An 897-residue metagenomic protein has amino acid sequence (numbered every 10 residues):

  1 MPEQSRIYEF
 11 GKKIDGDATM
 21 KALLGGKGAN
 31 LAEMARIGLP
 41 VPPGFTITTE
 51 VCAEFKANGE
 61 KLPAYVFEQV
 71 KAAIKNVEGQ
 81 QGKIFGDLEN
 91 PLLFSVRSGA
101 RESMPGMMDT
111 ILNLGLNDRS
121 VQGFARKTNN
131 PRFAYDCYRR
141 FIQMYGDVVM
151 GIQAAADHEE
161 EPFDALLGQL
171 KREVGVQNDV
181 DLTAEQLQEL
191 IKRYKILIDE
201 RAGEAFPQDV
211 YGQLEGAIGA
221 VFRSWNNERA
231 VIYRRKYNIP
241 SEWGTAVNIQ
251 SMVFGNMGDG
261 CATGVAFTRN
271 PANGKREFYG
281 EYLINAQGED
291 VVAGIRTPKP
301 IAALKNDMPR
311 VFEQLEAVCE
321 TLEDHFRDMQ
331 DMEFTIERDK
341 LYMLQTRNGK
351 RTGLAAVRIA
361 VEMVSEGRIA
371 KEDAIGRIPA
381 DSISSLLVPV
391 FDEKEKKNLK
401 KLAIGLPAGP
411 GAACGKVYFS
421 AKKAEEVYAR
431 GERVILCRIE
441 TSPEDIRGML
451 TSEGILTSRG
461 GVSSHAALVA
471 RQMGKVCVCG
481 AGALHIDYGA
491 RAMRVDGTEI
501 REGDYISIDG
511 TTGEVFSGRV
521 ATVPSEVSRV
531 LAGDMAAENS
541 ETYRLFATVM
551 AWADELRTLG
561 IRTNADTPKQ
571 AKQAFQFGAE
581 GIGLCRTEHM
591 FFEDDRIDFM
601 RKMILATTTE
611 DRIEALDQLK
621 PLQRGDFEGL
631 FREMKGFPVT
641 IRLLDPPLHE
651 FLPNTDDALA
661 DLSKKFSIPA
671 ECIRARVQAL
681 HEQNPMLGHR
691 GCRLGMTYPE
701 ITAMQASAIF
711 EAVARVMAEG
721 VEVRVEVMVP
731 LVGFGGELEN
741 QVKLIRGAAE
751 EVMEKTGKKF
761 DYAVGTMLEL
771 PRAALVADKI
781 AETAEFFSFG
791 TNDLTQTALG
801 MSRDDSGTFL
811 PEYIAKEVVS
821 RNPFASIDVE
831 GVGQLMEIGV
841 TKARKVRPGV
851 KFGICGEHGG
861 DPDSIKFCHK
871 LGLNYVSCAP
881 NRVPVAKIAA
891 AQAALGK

Functional and structural regions predicted by a protein language model:
M1-L399, E426, E432-I435, S442-R447 (+12 more regions): Nucleotide/phosphate-binding sheet-loop regions of phosphoryl- and nucleotidyl-transfer enzymes
I14, T19-M20, G409-T451, R557-L559 (+1 more regions): C-terminal accessory/binding modules appended to enzymatic or scaffolding proteins
F45, S458-G460, C479-G482, C585 (+2 more regions): Short beta->alpha connector loops at strand-helix junctions that form conserved, small/polar/Pro-enriched
E68, R234-I239, I375-Y428, E432-I435 (+4 more regions): Long, charged amphipathic helices and adjacent flexible linkers at domain junctions
R97, V527-R529, M535-K897: Conserved alpha/beta-domain cores
N248, Y418, I435-C437, L456 (+3 more regions): Structural motif
E453-R459, C477, G560, G853: A short, small-residue-rich loop immediately preceding and capping a beta-strand
M473-K475: Residues forming the flavin
